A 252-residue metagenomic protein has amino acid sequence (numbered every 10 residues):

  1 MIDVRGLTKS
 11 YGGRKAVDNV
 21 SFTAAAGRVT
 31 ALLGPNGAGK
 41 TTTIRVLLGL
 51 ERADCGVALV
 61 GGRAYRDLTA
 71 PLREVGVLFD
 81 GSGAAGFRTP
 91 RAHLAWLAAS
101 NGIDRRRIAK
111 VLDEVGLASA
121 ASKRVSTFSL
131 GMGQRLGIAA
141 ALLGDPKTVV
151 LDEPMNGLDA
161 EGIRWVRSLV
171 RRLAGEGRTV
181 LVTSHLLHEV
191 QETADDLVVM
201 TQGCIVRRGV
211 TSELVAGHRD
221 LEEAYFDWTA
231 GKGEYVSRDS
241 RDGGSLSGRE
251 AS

Functional and structural regions predicted by a protein language model:
R52, G56-P71, G209: Conserved ABC transporter NBD signature motif
A95, A99, R105-A120: Conserved ABC ATPase "signature" region
V149-E153: Catalytic Walker B motif of ABC-type/P-loop ATPase nucleotide-binding domains
I163-E176: Helical segment within the ABC ATPase nucleotide-binding domain
V190-E192: A short, surface-exposed alpha-helical micro-motif characterized by mixed small hydrophobic and charged/polar residues
